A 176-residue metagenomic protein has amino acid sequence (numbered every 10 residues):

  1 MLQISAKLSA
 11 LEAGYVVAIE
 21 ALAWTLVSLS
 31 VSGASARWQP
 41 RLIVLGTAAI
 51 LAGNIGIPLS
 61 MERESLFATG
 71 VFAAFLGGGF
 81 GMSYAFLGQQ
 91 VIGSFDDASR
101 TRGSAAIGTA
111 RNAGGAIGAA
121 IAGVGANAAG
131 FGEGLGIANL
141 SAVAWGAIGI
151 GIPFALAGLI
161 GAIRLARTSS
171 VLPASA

Functional and structural regions predicted by a protein language model:
M1-S169: 12-transmembrane solute porter fold
T168-A176: Short, charged juxtamembrane terminal tails flanking transmembrane helices
